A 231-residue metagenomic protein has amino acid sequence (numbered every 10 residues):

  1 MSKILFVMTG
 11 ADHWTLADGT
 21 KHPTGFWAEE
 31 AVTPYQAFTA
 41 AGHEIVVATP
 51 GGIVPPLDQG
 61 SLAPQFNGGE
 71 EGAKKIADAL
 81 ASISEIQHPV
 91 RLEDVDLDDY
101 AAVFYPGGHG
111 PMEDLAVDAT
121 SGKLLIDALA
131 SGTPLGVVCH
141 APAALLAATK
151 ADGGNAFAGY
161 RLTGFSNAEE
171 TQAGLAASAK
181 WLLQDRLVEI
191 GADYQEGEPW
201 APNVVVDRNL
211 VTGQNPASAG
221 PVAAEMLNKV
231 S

Functional and structural regions predicted by a protein language model:
M1-S131, A144-S231: Extended, subdomain-level signal for the structured scaffold at the beginning of enzyme domains
L135-G136: Conserved, well-structured core segments that form or line functional sites
H140-P142: Conserved active-site segments centered on acidic
